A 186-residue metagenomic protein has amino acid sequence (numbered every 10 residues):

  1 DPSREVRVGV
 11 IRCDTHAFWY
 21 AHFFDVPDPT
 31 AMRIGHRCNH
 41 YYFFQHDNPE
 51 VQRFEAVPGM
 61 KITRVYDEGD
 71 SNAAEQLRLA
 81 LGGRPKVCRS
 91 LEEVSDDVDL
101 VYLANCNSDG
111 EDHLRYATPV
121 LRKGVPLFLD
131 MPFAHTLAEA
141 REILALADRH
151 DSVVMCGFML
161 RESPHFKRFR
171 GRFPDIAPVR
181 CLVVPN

Functional and structural regions predicted by a protein language model:
D1-K123, R149: N-terminal glycine-/serine-/threonine-rich beta1-alpha1-beta2 phosphate-ribose binding loop of Rossmann-like
A104, D130, G157: A cross-family glycoside hydrolase active-site/sugar-binding cleft signature
G124-P126, M131-P132: Short helix/strand-capping hinge loops at secondary-structure junctions that flank key functional elements
F133-N186: A contiguous active-site-proximal alpha/beta segment in oxidoreductase catalytic domains
